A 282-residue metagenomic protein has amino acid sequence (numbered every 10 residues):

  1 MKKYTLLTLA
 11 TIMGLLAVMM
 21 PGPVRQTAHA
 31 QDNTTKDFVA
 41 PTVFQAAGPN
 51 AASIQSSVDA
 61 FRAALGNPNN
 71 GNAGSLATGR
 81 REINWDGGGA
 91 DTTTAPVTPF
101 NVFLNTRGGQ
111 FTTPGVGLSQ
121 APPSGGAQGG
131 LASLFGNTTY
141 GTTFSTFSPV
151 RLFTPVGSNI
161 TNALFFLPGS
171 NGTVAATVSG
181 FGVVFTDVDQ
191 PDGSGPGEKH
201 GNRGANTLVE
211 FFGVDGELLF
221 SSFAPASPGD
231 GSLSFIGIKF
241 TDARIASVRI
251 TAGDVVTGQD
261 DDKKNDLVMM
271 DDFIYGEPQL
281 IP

Functional and structural regions predicted by a protein language model:
M1-A10: Bacterial N-terminal signal peptides that target proteins for export
L16-Q26: C-terminal segment of classical bacterial N-terminal signal peptides
A28-A30: Boundary at the C-terminal end of the N-terminal hydrophobic targeting segment
T35-P282: Surface-exposed, well-ordered secondary-structure segments
